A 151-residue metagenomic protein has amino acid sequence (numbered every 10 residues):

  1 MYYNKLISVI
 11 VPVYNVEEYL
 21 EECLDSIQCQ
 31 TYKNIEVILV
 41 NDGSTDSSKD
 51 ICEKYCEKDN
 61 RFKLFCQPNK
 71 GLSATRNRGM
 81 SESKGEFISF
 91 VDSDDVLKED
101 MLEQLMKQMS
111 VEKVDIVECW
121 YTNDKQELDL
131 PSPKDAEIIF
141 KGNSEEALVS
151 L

Functional and structural regions predicted by a protein language model:
M1-L151: Nucleotide-sugar donor-binding/catalytic module of glycosyltransferases that assemble extracellular/cell-envelope
